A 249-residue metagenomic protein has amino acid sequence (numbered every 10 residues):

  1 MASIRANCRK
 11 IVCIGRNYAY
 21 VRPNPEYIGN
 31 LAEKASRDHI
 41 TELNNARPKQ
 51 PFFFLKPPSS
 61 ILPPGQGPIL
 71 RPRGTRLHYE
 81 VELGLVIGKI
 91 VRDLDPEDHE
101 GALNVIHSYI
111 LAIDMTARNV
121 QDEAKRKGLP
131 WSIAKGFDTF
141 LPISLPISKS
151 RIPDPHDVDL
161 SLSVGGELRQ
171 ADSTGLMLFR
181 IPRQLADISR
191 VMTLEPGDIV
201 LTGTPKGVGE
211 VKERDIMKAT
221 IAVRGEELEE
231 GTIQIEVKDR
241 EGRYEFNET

Functional and structural regions predicted by a protein language model:
M1-A112, N119-D122, E248-T249: Extended, compositionally biased flexible segments
A2-A6, N17, V21, Y27-G29 (+3 more regions): Catalytic-pocket segment enriched in acidic/His residues
